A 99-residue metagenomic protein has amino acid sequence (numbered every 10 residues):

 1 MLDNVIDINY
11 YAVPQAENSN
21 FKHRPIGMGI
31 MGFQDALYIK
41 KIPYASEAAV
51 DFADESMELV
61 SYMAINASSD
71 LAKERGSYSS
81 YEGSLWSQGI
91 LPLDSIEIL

Functional and structural regions predicted by a protein language model:
M1-E17, F21, P25, I42-L99: Internal maturation/activation junctions in enzymes
K22-L37: Conserved phosphate/anionic-ligand binding catalytic regions in large, soluble enzymes, centered on
